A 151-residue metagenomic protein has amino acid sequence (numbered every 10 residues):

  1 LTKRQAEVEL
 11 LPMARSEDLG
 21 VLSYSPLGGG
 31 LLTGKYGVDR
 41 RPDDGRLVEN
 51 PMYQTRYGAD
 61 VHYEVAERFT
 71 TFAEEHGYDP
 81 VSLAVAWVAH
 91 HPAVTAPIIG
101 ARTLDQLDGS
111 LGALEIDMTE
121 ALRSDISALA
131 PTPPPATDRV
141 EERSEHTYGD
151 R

Functional and structural regions predicted by a protein language model:
L1-K3, S25-L32, W87, T103: Glycine-rich beta-alpha junction loops
Q5, E64, Y78, R102: Residue-level signal for the nucleotide or nucleotide-sugar donor/cofactor binding architecture
A6-G45, D79: Aromatic-lined glycan-binding groove of carbohydrate-active enzymes
E9, R102-D105, A121: Cytosolic histidine kinase catalytic core of two-component systems
A14, V21-Y24, F69, L83-A84 (+2 more regions): Conserved, mostly hydrophobic/aromatic
P26, T95-Q106: Glycine-rich phosphate-binding active-site loops on the catalytic face of alpha/beta enzymes
D43-T71, E75, H90-V94, D108-R151: Terminal-tail/helix-coil boundary detector
G77-V85: Short catalytic/ligand-gating loop segments at beta-alpha or beta-beta junctions within enzyme catalytic domains
